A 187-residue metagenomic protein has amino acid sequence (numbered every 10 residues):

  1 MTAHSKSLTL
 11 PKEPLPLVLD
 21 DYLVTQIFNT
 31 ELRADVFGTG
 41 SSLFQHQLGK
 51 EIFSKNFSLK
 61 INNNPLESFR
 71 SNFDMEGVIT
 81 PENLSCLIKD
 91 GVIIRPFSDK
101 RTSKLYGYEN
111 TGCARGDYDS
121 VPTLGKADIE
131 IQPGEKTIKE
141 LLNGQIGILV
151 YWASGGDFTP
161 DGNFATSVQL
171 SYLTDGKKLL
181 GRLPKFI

Functional and structural regions predicted by a protein language model:
M1-D35, I94-R95: Internal alpha/beta scaffold segment
Y22-F37, N110-P122: Short N-terminal helix-initiation segments at or just after the protein's N-terminus
T30-S54: Amphipathic alpha-helical
L48-I187: Dual-mode signal for accessory low-complexity, basic/Gly-rich regions
